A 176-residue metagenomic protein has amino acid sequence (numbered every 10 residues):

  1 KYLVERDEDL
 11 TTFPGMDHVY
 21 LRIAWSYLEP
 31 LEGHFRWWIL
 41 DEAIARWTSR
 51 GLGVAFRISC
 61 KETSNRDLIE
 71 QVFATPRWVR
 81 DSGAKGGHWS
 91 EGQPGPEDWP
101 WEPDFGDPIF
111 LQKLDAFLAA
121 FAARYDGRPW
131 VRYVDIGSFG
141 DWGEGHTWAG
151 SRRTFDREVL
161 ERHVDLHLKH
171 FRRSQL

Functional and structural regions predicted by a protein language model:
K1-I109: N-terminal substrate-binding region of glycoside hydrolase catalytic domains
K1-T11, G15-D17, T48-L52, Y133-G143 (+1 more regions): Catalytic-core regions of glycoside hydrolase
G33-A43, L111-A120, R153-L166: Well-ordered, non-membrane alpha-helical segments in soluble/globular domains
I44, T48, A122-D126, L168: N-terminal cationic-hydrophobic initiation segments that often serve targeting/anchoring roles
S82-R153: Active-site groove signature of glycoside hydrolases
